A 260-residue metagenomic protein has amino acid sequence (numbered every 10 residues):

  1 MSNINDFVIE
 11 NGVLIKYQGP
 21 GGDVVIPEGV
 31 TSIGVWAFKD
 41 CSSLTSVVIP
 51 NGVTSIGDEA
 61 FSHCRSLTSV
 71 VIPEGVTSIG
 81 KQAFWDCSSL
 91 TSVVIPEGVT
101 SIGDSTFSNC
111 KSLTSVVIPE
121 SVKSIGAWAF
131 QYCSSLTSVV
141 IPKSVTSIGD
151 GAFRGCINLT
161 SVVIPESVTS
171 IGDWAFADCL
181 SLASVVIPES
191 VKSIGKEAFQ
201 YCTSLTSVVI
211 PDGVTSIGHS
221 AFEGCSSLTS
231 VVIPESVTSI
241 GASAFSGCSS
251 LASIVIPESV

Functional and structural regions predicted by a protein language model:
M1-E10, Q18-S32, S42-S55, R65-S78 (+8 more regions): Structural signature of tandem-repeat unit edges
V35-K39, G57-S62, G80-W85, G103-S108 (+6 more regions): Consensus positions within tandem repeat domains that build extended binding/scaffold surfaces
